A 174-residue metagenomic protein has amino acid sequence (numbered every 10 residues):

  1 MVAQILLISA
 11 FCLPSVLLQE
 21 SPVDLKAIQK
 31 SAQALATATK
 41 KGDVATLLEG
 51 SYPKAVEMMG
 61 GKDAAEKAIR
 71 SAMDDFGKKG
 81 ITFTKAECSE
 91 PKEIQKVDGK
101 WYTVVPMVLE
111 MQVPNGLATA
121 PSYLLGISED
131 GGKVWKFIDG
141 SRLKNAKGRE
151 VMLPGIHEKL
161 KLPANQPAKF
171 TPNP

Functional and structural regions predicted by a protein language model:
A3-P14: Sec-dependent N-terminal signal peptides
L6, S21, M58, K62-A65 (+2 more regions): Intrinsic-disorder-associated interaction segments
F11, L17-V23, K67, P163-P174: Compositionally biased, proline/threonine/alanine/serine-rich low-complexity intrinsically disordered stretches
L17-K41: Short, low-complexity N-terminal intrinsically disordered segments enriched in polar/charged residues
Q29-K30, A45-Y102: Short solvent-exposed beta->alpha transition segments
A32-A36, A45, G60-K62, G140 (+2 more regions): Bimodal feature
K92-P174: Exposed beta-sheet edge and beta->alpha loop/turn motif
